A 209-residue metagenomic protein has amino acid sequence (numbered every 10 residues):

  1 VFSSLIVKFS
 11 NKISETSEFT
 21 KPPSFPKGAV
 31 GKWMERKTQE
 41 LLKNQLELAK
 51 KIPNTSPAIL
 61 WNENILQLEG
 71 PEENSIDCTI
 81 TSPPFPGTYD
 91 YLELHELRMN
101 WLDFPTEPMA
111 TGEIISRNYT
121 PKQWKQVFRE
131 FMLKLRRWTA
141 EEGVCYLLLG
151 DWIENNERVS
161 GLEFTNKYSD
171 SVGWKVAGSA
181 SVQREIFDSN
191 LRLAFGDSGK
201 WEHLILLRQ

Functional and structural regions predicted by a protein language model:
V1-T81, P86-L92: SAM-dependent nucleic-acid methyltransferase catalytic core
L42-I59, F131-G143, V172-G173, Q209: A structural motif corresponding to the C-terminal end of an alpha-helix and its immediate exit/capping segment
Q67-L68, P86-Y89, I153-E157, E185-S189: Flexible loop/turn segments at secondary-structure boundaries
E69, S75-C78, P84-V144: SAM-dependent methyltransferase catalytic-core segment centered on the flexible catalytic loop and adjoining short
E72, E93, E157-G161: Residues at alpha-helix caps and immediate loop-helix transition turns in enzyme cores, especially N- and C-cap
E130-L133, V159-G173: Short alpha-helix
I153, N166, W174-Q209: Class I S-adenosyl-L-methionine
